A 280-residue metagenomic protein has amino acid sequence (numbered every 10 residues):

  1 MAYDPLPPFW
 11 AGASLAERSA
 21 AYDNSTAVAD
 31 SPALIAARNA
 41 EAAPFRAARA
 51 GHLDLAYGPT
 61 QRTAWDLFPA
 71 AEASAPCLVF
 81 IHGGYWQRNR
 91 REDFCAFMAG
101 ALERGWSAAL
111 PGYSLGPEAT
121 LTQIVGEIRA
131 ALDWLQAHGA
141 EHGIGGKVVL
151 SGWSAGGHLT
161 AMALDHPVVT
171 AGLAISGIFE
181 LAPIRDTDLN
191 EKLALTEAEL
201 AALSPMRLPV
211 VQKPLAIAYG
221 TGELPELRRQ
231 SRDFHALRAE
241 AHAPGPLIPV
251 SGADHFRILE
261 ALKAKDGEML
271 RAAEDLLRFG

Functional and structural regions predicted by a protein language model:
A21-E72: N-terminal cap/lid segment of alpha/beta-hydrolase-fold proteins
A75-G84: Short beta-strand element of the alpha/beta-hydrolase
N89-M98, A109-K147, K263-A264: Catalytic nucleophile-loop/oxyanion-hole region of alpha/beta-hydrolase and closely related hydrolase-like folds
G112-G116, I178, A253: Short beta-to-alpha linker loops that shape the active-site pocket of alpha/beta-hydrolase fold enzymes
A130-K192: Primarily recognizes the serine-hydrolase "nucleophile elbow" in alpha/beta-hydrolase and SGNH/GDSL folds
A171-A174, R185, A194-H235: The feature captures the conserved acid-bearing segment of alpha/beta-hydrolase catalytic domains
A218, R228, R232, A239-G280: C-terminal catalytic histidine-bearing segment of alpha/beta-hydrolase fold enzymes
